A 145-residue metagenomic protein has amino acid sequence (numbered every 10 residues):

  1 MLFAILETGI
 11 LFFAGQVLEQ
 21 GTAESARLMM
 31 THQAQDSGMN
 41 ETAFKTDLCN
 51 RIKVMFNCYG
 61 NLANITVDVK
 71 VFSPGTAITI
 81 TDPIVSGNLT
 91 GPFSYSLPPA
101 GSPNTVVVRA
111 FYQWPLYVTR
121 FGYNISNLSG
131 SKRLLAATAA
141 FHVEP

Functional and structural regions predicted by a protein language model:
M1-R51: Alpha-helical assembly-interface signal, strongest on the long, hydrophobic N-terminal helix that forms
S37-T76: Extracellular/periplasmic head regions of type IV pilus-like filament subunits
N61, P99-P103: Extracellular/periplasmic catalytic domains that process cell-envelope and extracellular macromolecules
S73-T90: Charged, often glycine-rich, active-site loop that binds/positions anionic groups
I80-V85, N104-W114: A short hydrophobic beta-strand element
P92-A100, Y123-L128: Short, P/G- and charge-enriched loop/turn segments at secondary-structure junctions
F111-P145: Low-complexity, S/T/G/P-rich flexible repeat/linker segments used as non-globular hinges and stalks within
